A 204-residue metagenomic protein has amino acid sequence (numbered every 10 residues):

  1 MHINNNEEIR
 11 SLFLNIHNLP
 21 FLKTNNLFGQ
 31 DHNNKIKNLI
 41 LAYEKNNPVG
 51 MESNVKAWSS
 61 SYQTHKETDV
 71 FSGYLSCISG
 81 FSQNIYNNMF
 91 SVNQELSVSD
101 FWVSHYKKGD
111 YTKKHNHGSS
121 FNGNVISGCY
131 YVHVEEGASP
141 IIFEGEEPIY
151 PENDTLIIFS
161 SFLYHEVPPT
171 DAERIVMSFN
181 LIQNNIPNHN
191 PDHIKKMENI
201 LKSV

Functional and structural regions predicted by a protein language model:
M1-E95, Y111: Non-heme Fe(II)/2-oxoglutarate
K35, N188-P191: Short conserved micro-motifs at the rims of enzyme active sites and ligand-binding pockets
M89-P169, R174-V176, I182-P187, I194: Catalytic core of non-heme Fe(II) oxygenases with the double-stranded beta-helix
M197-V204: Short, cationic low-complexity segments
